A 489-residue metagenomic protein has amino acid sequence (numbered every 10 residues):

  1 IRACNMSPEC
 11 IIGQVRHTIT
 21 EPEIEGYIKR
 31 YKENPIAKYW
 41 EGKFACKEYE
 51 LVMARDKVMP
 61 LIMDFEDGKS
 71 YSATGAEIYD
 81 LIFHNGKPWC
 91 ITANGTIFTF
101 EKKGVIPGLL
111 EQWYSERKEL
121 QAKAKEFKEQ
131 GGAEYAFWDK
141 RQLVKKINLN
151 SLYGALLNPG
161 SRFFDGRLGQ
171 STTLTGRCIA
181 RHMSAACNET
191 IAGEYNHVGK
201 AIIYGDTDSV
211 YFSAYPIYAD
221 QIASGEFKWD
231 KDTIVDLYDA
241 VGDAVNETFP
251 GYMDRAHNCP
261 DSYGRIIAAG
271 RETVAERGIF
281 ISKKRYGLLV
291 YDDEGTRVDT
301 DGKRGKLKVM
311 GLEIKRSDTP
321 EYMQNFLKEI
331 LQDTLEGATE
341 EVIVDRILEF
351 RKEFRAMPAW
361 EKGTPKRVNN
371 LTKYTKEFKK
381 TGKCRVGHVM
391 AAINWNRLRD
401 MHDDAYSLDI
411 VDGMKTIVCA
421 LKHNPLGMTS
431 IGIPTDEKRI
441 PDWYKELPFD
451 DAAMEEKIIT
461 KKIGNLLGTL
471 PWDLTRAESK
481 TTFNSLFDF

Functional and structural regions predicted by a protein language model:
I1-I97, E101-L109, K128-N148, D165 (+2 more regions): DNA-dependent DNA polymerase catalytic subunits
L110-F127, K145: Non-transmembrane amphipathic alpha-helical segments
L152-R162: Flexible hinge/switch segments at interdomain interfaces of large molecular machines
D208-F212: A generic structural motif
